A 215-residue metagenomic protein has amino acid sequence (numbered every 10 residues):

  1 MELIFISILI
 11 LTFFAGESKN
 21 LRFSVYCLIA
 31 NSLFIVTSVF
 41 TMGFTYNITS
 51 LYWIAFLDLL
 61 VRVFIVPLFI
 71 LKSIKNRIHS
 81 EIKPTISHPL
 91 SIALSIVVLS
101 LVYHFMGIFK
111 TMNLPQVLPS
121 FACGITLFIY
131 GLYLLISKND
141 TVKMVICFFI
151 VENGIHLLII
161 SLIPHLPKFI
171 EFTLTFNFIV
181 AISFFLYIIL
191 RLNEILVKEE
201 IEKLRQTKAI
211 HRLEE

Functional and structural regions predicted by a protein language model:
M1-E215: Alpha-helical transmembrane segments of multi-pass membrane proteins predominantly involved in bioenergetics
